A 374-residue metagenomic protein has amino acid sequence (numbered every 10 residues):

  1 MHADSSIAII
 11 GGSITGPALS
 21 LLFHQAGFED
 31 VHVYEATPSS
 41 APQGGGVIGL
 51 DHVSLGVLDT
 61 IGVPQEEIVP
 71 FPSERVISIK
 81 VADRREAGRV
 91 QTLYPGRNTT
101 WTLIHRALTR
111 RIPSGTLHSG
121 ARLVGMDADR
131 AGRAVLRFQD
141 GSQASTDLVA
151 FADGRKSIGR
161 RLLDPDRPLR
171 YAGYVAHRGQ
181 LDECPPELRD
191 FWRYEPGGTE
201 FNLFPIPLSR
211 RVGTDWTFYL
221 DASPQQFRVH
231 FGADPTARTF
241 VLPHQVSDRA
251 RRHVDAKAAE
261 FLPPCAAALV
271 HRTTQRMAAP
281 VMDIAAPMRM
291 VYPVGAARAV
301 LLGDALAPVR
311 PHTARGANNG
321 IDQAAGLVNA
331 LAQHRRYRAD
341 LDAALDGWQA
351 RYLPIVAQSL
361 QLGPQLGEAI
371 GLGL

Functional and structural regions predicted by a protein language model:
M1-I7, H24, L50-D182: Conserved N-terminal helical subregion
A3-D4, Q25, E66-F71, R84 (+6 more regions): C-terminal helical "tail/cap" subdomain of flavin- and related membrane-associated enzymes
I10, H24-G44: Glycine-rich FAD pyrophosphate-binding loop
I10-G11, Y34-E35, A152, L302-D304: Active-site flanking residues adjacent to catalytic metal/cofactor-binding acidic residues
G16-P17: N-terminal Rossmann-fold NAD(P) dinucleotide-binding loop
V31-H32, A299-L302, W348: Residue-level marker for buried hydrophobic side chains located in beta-strands that build the well-ordered beta-sheet
A87, T100, L188-T274: Conserved FAD/dinucleotide-binding core of flavoprotein oxidoreductases
P280-A307: FAD-binding beta-loop-beta segment adjacent to the flavin cofactor pocket
